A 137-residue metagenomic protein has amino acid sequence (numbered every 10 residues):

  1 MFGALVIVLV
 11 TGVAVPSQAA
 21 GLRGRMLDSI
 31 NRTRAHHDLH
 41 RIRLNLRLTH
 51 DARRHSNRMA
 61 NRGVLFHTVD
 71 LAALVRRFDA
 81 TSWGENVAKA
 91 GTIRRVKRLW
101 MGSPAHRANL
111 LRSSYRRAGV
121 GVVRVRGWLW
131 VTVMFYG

Functional and structural regions predicted by a protein language model:
F2-G12: Bacterial N-terminal signal peptides
G12-G137: Functional surface patches built around histidine and acidic residues
